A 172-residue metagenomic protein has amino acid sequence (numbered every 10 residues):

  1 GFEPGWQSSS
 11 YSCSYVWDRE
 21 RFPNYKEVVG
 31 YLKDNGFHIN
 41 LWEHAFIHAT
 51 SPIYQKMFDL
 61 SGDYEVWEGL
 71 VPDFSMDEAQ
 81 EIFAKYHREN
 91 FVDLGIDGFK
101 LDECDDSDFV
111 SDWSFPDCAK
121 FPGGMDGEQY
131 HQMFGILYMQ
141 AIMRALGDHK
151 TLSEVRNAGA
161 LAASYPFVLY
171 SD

Functional and structural regions predicted by a protein language model:
G1-D172: Aromatic- and carboxylate-enriched substrate-binding clefts and catalytic-loop regions of carbohydrate-active enzymes
